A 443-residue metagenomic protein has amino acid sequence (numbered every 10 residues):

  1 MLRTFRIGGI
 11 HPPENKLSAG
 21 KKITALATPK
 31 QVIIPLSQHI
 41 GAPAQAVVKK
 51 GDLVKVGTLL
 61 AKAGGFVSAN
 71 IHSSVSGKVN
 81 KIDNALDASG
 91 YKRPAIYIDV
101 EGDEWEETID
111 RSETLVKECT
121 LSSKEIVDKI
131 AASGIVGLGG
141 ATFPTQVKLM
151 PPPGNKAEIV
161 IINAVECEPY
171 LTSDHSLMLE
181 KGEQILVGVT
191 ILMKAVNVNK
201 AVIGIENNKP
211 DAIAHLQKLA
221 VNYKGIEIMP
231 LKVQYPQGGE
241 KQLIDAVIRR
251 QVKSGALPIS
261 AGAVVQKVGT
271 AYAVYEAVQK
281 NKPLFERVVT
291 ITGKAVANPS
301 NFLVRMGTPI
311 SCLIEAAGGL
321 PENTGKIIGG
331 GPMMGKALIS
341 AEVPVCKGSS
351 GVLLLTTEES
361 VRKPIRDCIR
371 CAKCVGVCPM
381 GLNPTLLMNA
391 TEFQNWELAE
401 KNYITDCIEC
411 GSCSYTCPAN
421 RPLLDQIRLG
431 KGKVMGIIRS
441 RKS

Functional and structural regions predicted by a protein language model:
M1-V47: N-terminal, Lys/Arg-enriched amphipathic/low-complexity engagement segments that precede the first folded domain
K49-K62, K81: Short, well-structured beta-strand-loop connectors
G77-V79: Conserved hydrophobic positions within beta-strands
L86-F143, G154, P210: Acidic low-complexity segments
E106, G137, V160-D174, A295: Gly-rich Lys/Arg/Thr-decorated short loops/hinges at beta-loop-alpha junctions or inter-strand turns that position
L179-A195: Histidine-anchored nucleotide/phosphate-binding helix
V198-I310, A316-P321, G331: Hydrophobic alpha-helical positions that pack around
S349-I365, V375, P379-S443: Ferredoxin-type iron-sulfur electron-transfer modules in oxidoreductases and energy-metabolism complexes
